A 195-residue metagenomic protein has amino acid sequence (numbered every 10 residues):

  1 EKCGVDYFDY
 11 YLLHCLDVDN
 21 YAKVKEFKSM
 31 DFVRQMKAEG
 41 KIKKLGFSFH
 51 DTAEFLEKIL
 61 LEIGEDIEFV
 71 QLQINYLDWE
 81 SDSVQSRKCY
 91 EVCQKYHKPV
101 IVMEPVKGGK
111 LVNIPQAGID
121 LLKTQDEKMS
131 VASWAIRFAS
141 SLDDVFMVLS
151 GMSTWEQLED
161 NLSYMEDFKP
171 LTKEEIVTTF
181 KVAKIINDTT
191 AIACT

Functional and structural regions predicted by a protein language model:
E1-L13: Active-site gating/metal-coordination segments in enzymes
L13-I192: Beta/alpha (TIM)-barrel catalytic core signal, keyed to glycine-rich beta->alpha loops juxtaposed to Asp/Glu that bind
T195: Cys/His/Pro-rich metal-binding microdomains
